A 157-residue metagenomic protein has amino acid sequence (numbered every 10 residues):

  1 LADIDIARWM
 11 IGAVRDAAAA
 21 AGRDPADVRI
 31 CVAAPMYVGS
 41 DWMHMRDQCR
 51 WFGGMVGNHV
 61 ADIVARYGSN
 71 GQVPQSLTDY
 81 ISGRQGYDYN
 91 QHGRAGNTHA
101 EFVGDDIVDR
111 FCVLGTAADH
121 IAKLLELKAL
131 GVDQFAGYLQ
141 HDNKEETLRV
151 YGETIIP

Functional and structural regions predicted by a protein language model:
L1-A2, A33-Y37, Q140-D142: Active-site beta-loop-alpha junctions enriched in small/polar residues
D3-I6, D41, T116, K144-T147: Residue-level preference for long, well-ordered alpha-helices that form the structural scaffold of enzyme catalytic
A7-A17, K144-P157: C-terminal helical cap(s) of enzyme catalytic domains, especially alpha/beta-barrels
W9-A13, A18-A129: An alpha-helical appendage that flanks or caps ligand/catalytic pockets
